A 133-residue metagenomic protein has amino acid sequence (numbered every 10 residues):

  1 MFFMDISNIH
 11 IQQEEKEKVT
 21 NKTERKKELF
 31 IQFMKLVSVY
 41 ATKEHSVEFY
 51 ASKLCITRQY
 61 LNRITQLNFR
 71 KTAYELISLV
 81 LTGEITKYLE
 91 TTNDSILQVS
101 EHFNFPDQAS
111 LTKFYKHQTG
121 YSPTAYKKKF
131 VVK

Functional and structural regions predicted by a protein language model:
N8-I31, K35, V39-F49, L67-T72 (+1 more regions): Short, Lys/Arg-enriched, Trp-marked, Pro/Gly-tolerant hinge/linker segments that flank
E48, Q59, S95-Q98, Q108-A109 (+1 more regions): Residues within helix-turn-helix
E48, S52, T57-Q59, I64: Extended mid-to-C-terminal alpha-helical interaction segments
L54, F103-N104, Y115: Core residues of bacterial helix-turn-helix
L61, S110-L111, Y115: Short hydrophobic/aromatic patch on the recognition helix
L67-Q108, K128-K133: Terminal helix-turn-helix DNA-binding modules in bacterial transcription factors
K113-K133: …primarily DNA-binding HTH/wHTH and HhH modules…
